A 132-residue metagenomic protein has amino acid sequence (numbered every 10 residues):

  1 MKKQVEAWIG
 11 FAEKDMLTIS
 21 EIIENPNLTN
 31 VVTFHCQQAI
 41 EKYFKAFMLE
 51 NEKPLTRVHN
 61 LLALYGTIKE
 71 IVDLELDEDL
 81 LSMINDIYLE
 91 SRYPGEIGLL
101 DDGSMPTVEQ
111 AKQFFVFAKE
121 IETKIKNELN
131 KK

Functional and structural regions predicted by a protein language model:
M1-K132: Terminal alpha-helical segments
